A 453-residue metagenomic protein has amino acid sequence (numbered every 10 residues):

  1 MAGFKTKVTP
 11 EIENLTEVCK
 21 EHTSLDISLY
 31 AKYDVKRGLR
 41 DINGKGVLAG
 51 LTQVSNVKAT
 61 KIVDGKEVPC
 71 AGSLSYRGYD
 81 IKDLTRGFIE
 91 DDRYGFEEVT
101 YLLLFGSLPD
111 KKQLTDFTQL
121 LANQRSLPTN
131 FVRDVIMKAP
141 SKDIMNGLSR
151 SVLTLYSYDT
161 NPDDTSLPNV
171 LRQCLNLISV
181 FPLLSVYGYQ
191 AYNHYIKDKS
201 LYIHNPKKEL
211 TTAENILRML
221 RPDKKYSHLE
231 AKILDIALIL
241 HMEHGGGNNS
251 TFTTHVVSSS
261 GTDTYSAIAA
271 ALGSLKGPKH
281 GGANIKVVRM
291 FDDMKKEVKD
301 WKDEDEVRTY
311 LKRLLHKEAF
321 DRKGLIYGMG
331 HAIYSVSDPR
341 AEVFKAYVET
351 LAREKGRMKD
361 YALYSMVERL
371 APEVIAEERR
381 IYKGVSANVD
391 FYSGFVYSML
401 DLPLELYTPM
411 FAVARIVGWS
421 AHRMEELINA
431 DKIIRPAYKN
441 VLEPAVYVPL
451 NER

Functional and structural regions predicted by a protein language model:
A2-R453: Non-transmembrane, aqueous-exposed alpha-helical and coiled segments at domain scale
